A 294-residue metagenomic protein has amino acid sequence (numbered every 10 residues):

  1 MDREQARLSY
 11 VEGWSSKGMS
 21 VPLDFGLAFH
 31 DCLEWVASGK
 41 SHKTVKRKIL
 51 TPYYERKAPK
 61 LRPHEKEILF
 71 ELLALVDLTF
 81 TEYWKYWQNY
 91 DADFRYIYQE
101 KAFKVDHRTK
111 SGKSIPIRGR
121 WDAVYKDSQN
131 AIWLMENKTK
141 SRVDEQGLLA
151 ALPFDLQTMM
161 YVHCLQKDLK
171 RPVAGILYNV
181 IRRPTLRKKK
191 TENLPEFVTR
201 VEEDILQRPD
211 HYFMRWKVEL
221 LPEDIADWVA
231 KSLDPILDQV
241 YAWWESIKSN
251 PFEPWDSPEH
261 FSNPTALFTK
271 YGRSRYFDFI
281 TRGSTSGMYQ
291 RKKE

Functional and structural regions predicted by a protein language model:
M1-E294: RecB-family 4Fe-4S metal-dependent nuclease core
